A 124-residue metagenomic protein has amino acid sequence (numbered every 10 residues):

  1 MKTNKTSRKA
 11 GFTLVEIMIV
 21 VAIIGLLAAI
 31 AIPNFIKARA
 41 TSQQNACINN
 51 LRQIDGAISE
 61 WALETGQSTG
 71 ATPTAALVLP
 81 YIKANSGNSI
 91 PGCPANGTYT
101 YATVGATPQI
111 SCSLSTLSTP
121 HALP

Functional and structural regions predicted by a protein language model:
M1-F12: N-terminal leader/signal peptides at the extreme start of proteins
G11-L14, S42: Alpha/beta-hydrolase active-site loop signature
T13, I17, I32, R52 (+1 more regions): Catalytic phosphate/metal-binding cores of nucleic-acid and nucleotide-processing enzymes, i.e., regions that mediate
M18-N34: Alpha-helical hydrophobic helix detector
V21, I48, D55: Conserved catalytic core of two-component sensor histidine kinases
I36-L51: Aliphatic-rich helix starts adjacent to a transmembrane/signal segment
G56-P124: Extracellular/periplasmic head regions of type IV pilus-like filament subunits
